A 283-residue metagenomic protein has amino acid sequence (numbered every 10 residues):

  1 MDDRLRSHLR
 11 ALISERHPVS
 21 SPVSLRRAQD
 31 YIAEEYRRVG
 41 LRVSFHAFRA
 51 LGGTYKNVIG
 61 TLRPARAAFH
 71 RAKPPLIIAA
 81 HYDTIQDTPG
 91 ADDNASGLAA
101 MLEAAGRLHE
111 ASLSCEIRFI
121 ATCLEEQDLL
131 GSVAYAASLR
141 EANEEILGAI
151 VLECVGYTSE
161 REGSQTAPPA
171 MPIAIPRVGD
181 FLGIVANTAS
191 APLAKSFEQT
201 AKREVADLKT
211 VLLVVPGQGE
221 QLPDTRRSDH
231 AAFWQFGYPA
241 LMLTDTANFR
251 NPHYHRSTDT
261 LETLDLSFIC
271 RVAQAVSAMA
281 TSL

Functional and structural regions predicted by a protein language model:
M1-R26, D83, F249-D259: N-terminal capping segment at the start of a domain
R4-A11, V23, R27, Y31 (+10 more regions): Extracytoplasmic/secreted proteins, especially bacterial periplasmic and envelope-associated proteins
S7-A65, V211-L213: A non-catalytic alpha/beta surface segment that caps or lines the substrate-entry region of metallo-dependent hydrolase
S14-S24, S44-F48, I85-N94, A121-T122 (+3 more regions): Second-shell loop/turn segments in exported
V19, R42, R49-L51, P64-R66 (+5 more regions): Solvent-exposed loop/turn segments at secondary-structure junctions within structured extracellular/periplasmic domains
I59, L76-A79, R118-A121, L147-L152 (+1 more regions): Structural recognition of the beta-strand scaffold that forms the well-ordered cores of secreted hydrolase catalytic
I85-K195, L222-T225: Acidic/histidine-rich catalytic neighborhood of metal-dependent amide-processing enzymes
G163, A167-L283: Active-site-adjacent substrate-binding region of metalloamidase/peptidase-like peptide-processing proteins
